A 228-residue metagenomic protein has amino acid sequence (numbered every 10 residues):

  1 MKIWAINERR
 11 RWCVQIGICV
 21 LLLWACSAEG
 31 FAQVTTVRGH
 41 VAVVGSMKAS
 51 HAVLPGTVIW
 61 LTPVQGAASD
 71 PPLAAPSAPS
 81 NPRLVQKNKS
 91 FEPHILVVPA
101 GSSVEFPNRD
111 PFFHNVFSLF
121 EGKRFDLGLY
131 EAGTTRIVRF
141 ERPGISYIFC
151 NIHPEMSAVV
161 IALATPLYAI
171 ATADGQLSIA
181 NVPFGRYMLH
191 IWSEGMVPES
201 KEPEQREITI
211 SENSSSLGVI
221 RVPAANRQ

Functional and structural regions predicted by a protein language model:
M1-R11: N-terminal secretory signal peptides that target proteins for export/translocation
A5, V14-I16, S211: Intrinsically disordered, low-complexity peptide-like regions
E8, A28-F31: Compositionally biased non-globular segments, especially hydrophobic aliphatic-rich helices of signal peptides
R11-W12, F112: A generic signature of intrinsically disordered, low-complexity regions enriched in glycine/proline and charged/polar
Q15-A25: Bacterial N-terminal signal peptides
G30-Q228: Extracytoplasmic copper-binding redox domains, predominantly the cupredoxin/blue-copper superfamily
